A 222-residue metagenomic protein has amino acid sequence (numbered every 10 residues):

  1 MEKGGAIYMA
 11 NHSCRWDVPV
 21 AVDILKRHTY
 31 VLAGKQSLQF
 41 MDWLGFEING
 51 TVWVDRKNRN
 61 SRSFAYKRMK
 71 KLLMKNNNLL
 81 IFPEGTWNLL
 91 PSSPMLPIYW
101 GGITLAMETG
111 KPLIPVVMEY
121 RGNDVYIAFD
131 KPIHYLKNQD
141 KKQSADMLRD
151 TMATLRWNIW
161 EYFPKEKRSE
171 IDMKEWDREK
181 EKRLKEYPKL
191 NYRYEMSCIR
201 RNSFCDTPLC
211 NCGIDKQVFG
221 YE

Functional and structural regions predicted by a protein language model:
M1-E2, L73: Hydrophobic beta-strand core residues of beta-sandwich domains
E2-R59: Catalytic core of membrane glycerolipid acyltransferases/transacylases, capturing the structured, soluble-facing
R15, S63, N138: Loop/helix-junction capping segments adjacent to catalytic residues or to phosphate/diphosphate-binding pockets
Q39, S63-Y66: Structural motif corresponding to alpha-helix initiation and N-cap regions
R59-R62, M95: A conditional alpha-helix N-cap/helix-loop micro-motif detector
Y66-E222: Non-catalytic C-terminal accessory region of glycerolipid acyltransferases and related lyso-lipid remodeling enzymes
